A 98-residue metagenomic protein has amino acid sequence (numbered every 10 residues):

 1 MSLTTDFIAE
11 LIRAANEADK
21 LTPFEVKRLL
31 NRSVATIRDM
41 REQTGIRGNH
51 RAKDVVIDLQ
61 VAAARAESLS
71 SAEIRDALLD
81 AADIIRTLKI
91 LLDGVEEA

Functional and structural regions predicted by a protein language model:
M1-I8, P23-L30, N49-K53, S71 (+1 more regions): Amphipathic, non-membrane alpha-helical segments in soluble helical-bundle scaffolds
M1-K20, A52-A66: Extreme N-terminal leader/activation tails
D6, E10, L29-R32, T36-D39 (+3 more regions): Charged, amphipathic alpha-helical oligomerization/scaffolding segments
A15-T22, M40, T44-R47, A66-S70 (+1 more regions): Secondary-structure edge/capping motif, primarily at the C-terminal ends of alpha-helices and the immediately following
K20-V61: Amphipathic alpha-helical interaction modules
A63-A98: Amphipathic alpha-helical binding modules
